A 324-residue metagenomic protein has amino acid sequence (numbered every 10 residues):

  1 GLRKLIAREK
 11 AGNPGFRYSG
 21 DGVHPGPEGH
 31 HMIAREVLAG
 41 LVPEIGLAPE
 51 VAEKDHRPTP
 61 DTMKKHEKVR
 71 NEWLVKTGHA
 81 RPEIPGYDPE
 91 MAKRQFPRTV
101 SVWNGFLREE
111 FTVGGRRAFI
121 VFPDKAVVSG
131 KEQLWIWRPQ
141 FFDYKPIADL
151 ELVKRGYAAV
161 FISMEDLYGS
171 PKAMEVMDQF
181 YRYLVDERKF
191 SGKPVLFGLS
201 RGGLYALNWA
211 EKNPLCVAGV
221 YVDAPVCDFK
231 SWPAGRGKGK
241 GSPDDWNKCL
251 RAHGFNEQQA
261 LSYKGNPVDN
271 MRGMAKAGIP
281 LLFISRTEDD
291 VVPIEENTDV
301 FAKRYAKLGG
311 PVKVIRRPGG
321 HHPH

Functional and structural regions predicted by a protein language model:
N13-P89, K93: Conserved catalytic region of serine esterases and O-acyltransferases that act on ester linkages in lipids
Y87-G130: N-terminal cap/lid segment of alpha/beta-hydrolase-fold proteins
L167, R316-P323: Histidine-bearing beta->alpha loop at or near hydrolase active sites
Y168-K189: Alpha/beta-hydrolase active-site loop
R188-S200: Alpha/beta-hydrolase fold nucleophile elbow
G198-N208: Glycine-rich nucleophile elbow surrounding the catalytic serine of serine-hydrolase chemistry
N208-Q258: Hydrolase active-site cap/lid region
G239-D299, K303-A306: The feature captures the conserved acid-bearing segment of alpha/beta-hydrolase catalytic domains
